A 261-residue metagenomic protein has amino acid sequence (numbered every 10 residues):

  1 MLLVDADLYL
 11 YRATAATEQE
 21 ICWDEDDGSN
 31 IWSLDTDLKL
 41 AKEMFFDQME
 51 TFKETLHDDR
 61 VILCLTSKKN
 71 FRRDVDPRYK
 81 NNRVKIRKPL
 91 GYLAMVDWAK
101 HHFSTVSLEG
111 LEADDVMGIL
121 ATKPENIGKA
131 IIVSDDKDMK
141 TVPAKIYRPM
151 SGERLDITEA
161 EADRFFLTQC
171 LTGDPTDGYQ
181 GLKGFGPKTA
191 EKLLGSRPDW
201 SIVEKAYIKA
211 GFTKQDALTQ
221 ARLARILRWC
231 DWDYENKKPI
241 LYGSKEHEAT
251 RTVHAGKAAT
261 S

Functional and structural regions predicted by a protein language model:
M1-D97: Domain-level signal for Mg2+-assisted phosphodiester chemistry and nucleotide/NA-binding surfaces in nucleic-acid
E25-G28, W32, D58, N82-T260: Extended two-metal-dependent nuclease catalytic cores across DNA- and RNA-processing enzymes
